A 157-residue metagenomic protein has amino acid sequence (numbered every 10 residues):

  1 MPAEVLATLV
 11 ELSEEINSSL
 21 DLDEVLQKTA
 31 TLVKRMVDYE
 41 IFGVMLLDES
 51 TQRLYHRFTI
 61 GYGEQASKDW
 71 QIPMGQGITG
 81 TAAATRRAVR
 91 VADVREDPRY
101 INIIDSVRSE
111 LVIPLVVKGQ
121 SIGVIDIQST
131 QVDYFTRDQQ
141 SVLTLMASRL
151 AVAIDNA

Functional and structural regions predicted by a protein language model:
M1-E24, R35, I122: Signal-transmission linkers at sensory-effector interfaces
A30-K34, E40-L46, G80: Short, hydrophobic-rich beta-strand element in sensory/regulatory alpha-beta domains
M45, Q52-I60, R90, I122: Amphipathic coiled-coil signal-relay and dimerization helices
D48-T51, V116-S121, T130, Y134: Flexible loop/coil segments at beta-strand boundaries within sensory signal-transduction domains
Y62, R108, V124-D133: Short beta-strand-to-loop transition segments that serve as allosteric relay/switch motifs in sensory/regulatory domains
E64-V89: Acidic/proline- and glycine-rich, intrinsically disordered low-complexity segments that serve as regulatory linkers
R108-V117: A short, aliphatic-rich beta-strand micro-motif
T144-A151: Allosteric cytosolic regulatory segments
